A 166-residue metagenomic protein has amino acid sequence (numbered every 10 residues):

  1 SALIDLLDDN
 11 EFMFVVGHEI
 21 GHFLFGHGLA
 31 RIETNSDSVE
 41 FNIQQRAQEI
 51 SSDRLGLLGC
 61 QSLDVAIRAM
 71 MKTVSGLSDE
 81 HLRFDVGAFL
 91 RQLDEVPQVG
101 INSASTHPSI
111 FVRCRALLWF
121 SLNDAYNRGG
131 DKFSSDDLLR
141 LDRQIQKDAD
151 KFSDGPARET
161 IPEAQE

Functional and structural regions predicted by a protein language model:
A2-M13, E19-T34, D64: Catalytic Zn2+-binding segment of zinc metalloproteases
F14-V15, R54: Short amphipathic alpha-helical coupling elements at transmembrane boundaries
V16-I20, C114-L117: Short amphipathic C-terminal alpha-helix that caps PH/PH-like domains
G28, N35-D94: Short helix/loop segments within enzyme catalytic domains that coordinate or immediately flank catalytic cofactors
I32-E40, V99-A104: Alpha-helical membrane-targeting segments
R83-E166: Pan-zinc metallopeptidase signature
